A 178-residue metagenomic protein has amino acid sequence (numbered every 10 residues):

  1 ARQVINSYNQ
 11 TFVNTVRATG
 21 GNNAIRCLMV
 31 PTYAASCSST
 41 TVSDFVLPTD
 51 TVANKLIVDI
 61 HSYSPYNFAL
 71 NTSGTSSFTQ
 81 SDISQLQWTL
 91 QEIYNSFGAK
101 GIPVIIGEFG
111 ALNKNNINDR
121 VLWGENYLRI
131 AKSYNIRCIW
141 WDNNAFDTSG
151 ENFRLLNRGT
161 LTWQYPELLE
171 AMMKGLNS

Functional and structural regions predicted by a protein language model:
A1-G74, Q91-L112, S133-Y134: Active-site region of glycoside hydrolase catalytic domains
A1-S7, F78-Q85, N118-D119: Alpha-helix N-cap and loop-to-helix initiation/capping positions
D50-K55, F78-S84, Y127-R129, T162: Short, surface-exposed linear patches
N67-L86, T160: Acidic/histidine-rich helix-loop elements that form or flank divalent-metal/phosphate-binding sites at the catalytic
L86-N177: Substrate-binding cleft of secreted/luminal carbohydrate-active enzymes
